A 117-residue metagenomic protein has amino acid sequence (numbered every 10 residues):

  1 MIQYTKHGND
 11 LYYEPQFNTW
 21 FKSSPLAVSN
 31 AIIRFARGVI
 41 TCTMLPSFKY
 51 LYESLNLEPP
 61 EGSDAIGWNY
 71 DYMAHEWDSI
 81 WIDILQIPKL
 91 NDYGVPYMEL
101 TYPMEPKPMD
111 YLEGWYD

Functional and structural regions predicted by a protein language model:
M1-D117: Long, helix-rich, hydrophobic modules that act as membrane-proximal anchors or helical bundle/coiled-coil regulators
